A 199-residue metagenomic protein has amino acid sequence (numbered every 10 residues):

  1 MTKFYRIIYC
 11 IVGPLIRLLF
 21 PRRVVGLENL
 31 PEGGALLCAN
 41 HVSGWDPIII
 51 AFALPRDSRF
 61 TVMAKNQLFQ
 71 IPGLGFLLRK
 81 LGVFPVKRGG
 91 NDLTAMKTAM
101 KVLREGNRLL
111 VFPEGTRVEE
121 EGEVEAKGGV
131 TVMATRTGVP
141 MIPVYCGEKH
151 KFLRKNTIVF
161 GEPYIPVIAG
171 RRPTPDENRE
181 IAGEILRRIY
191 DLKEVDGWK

Functional and structural regions predicted by a protein language model:
M1, R23, M63-A64, R88-G89 (+1 more regions): A generic secondary-structure micro-motif detector that highlights 1-2 residue hydrophobic/ambivalent hotspots embedded
T2-P21, G75, R79-G82: Short hydrophobic helices that act as membrane-entry/anchoring signals
K3, I7, I11, D46-I49 (+4 more regions): Hydrophobic alpha-helical segments typical of transmembrane helices and their membrane-interface/capping positions
R17, N29-G90: Catalytic core of membrane glycerolipid acyltransferases/transacylases, capturing the structured, soluble-facing
L19-R23, G90-M96: Glycine-rich, highly charged phosphate/nucleotide-binding loops
P21, D57-R59, K80, G106 (+1 more regions): A generic structural signal for alpha->beta connector loops
G26: Short phosphate-coordinating micro-motif centered on Lys-Gly-acidic
T94-K199: Non-catalytic C-terminal accessory region of glycerolipid acyltransferases and related lyso-lipid remodeling enzymes
